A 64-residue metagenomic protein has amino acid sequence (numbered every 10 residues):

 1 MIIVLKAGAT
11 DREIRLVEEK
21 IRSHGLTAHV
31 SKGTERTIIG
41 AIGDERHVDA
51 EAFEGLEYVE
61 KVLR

Functional and structural regions predicted by a protein language model:
M1-R64: Non-catalytic terminal accessory/regulatory regions of metabolic enzymes
